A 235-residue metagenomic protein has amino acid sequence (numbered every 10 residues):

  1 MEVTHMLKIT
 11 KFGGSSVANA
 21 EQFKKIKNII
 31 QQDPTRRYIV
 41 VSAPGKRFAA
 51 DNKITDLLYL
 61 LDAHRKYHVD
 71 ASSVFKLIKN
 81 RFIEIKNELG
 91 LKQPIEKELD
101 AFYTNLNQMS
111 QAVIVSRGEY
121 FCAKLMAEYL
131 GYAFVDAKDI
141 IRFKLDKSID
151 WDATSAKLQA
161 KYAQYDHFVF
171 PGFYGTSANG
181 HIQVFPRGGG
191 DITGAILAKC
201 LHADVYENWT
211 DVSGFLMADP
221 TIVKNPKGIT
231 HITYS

Functional and structural regions predicted by a protein language model:
E2-S235: Nucleotide/pyrophosphate-binding catalytic subdomain
